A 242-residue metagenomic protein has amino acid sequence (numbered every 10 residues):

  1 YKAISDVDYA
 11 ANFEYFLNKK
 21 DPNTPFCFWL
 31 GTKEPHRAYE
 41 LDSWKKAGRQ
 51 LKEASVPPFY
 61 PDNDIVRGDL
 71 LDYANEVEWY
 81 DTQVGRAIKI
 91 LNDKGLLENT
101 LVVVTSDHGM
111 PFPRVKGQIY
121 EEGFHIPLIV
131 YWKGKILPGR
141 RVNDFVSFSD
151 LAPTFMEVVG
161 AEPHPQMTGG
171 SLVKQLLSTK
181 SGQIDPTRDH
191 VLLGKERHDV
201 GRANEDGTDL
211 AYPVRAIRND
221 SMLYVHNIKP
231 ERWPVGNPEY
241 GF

Functional and structural regions predicted by a protein language model:
Y1-V7, E14-G170, Q175-K180, A203-D206 (+3 more regions): Active-site-proximal cap/lid insertion segments
I184-R188: His-Asp-centered acyl/peptidyl-transfer active-site segments
D189-L193: WW-domain-binding short linear motifs
E196-V200: Extended polysaccharide-engagement surfaces of secreted carbohydrate-active enzymes
